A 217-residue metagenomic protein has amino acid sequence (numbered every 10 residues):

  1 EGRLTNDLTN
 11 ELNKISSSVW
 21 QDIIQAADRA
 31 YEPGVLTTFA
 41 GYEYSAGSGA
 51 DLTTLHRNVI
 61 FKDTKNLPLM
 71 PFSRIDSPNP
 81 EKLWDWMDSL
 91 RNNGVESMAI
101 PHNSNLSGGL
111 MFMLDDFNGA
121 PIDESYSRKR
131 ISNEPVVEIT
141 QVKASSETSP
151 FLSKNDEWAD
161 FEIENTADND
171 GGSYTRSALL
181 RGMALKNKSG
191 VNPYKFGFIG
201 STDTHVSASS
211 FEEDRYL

Functional and structural regions predicted by a protein language model:
E1-L217: Extended, charged catalytic domains and RNA/DNA-binding interfaces, predominantly in divalent-metal-using enzymes
